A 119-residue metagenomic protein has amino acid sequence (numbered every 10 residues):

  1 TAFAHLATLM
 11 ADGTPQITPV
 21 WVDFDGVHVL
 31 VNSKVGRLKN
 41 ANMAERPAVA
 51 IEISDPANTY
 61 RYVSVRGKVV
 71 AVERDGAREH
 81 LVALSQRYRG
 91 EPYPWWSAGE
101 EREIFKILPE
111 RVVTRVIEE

Functional and structural regions predicted by a protein language model:
T1, R46-P47, L84-Y88: Alpha-helix boundary/capping residues
A2-V35, A41-M43, V49-I53, S64: Short beta-strand segments
D12-T14, D55-T59, A98-G99: A short beta-turn/loop motif at secondary-structure boundaries
P19, G26, P56, H80-V82 (+1 more regions): A generic "cationic amphipathic patch" detector
K34, D55-P56, P109-E110: Short secondary-structure boundary segments
G36-R37, G90: Structural motif corresponding to alpha-helix initiation and N-cap regions
N40, R46, R78-L81: Generic internal hydrophobic packing segments that stabilize the cores of diverse globular domains
Y60-E119: Charged, gly/pro-rich active-site loop segments
